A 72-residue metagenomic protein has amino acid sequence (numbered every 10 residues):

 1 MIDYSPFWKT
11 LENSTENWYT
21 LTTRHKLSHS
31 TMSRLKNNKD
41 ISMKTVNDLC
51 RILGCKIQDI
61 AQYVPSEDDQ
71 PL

Functional and structural regions predicted by a protein language model:
M1-T20: A short, Lys/Arg-rich alpha-helix, primarily the initiator
K9-T10, A61-L72: Short, charged recognition helix plus adjacent turn of helix-turn-helix-like nucleic-acid-binding domains
T15-S33: Short alpha-helical DNA-recognition segment
K39-K44, L72: Short, solvent-exposed alpha-helical "recognition" segments
T45-C50, I60-A61: Hydrophobic micro-packing sites on short alpha-helices
